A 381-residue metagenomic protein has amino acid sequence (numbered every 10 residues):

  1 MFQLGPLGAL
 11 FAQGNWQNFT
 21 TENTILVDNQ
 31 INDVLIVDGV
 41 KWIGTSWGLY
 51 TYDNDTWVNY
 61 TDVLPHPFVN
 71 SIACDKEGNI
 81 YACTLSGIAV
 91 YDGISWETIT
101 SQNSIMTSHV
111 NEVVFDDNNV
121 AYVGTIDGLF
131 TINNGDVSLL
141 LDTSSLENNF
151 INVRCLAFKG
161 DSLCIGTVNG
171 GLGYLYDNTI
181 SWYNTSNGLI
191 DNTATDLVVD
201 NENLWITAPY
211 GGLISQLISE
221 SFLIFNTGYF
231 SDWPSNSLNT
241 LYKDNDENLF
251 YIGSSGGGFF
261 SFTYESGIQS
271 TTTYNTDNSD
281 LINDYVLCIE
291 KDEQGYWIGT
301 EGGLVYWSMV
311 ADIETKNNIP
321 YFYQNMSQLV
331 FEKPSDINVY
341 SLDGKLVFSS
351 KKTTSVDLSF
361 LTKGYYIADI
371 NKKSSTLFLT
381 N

Functional and structural regions predicted by a protein language model:
L10-G48, D53-N54, C74, D92 (+1 more regions): An edge-strand/N-cap motif at the start of beta-rich repeat modules
G14, Y306-Q328: Residue-level detector of functionally pivotal "anchor" positions at catalytic/ligand-binding pockets or at interdomain
N15-L35, N59-K76, T98-D116, L140-K159 (+4 more regions): Short coil-to-beta transitions that initiate beta-strands within beta-rich domains
K41-I43, N79-Y81, V120-V123, L163-I165 (+3 more regions): Conserved beta-propeller blade signature
S46-Y50, L85-A89, I126-F130, V168-L172 (+5 more regions): Loop/turn residues immediately N-terminal
Y285-A311: Blade-level signature of beta-propeller repeat domains, shared across WD40, Kelch, NHL, RCC1 and BNR/Asp-box propellers
Y340-V347, Y366: Short, glycine-anchored, charge-dense loop/turn motifs used at functional sites
Y365-N381: C-terminal tail/sorting-segment detector
